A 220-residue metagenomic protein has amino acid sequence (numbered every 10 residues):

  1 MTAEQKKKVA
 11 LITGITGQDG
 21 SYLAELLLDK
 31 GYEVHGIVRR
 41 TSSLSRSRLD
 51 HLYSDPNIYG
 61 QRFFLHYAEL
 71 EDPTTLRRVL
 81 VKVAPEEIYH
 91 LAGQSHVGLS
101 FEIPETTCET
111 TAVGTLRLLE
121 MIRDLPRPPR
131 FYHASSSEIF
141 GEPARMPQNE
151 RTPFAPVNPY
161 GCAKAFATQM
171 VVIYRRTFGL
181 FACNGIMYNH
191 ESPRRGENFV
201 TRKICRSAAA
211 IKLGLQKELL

Functional and structural regions predicted by a protein language model:
M1-H190: N-terminal Rossmann-like NAD(P)+-binding domain of SDR-like oxidoreductases, especially those catalyzing
L116, L219-L220: Sparse recognition of residues in long alpha-helices and their boundaries
A165, H190-R206, K212-E218: Glycine/proline-rich active-site loop of Rossmann-fold NAD(P)-dependent oxidoreductases
M170-I173, K203, S207: Generic recognition of well-ordered alpha-helical segments
